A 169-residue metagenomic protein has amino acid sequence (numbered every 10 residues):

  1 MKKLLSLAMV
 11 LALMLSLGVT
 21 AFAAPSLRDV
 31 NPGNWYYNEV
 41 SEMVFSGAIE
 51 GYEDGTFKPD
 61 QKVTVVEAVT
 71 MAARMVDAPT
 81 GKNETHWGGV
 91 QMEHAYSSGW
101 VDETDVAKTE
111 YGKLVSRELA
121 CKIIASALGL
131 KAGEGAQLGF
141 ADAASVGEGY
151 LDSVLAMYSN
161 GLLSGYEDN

Functional and structural regions predicted by a protein language model:
L4-Y37, F45, E50-L119, S126-Y150 (+1 more regions): Feature responds to low-complexity, polar/acidic, surface-exposed segments characteristic of secreted/exported proteins
V154: Catalytic cores of secreted/periplasmic or lumenal enzymes
N160: Short His/Asp/Glu-rich catalytic/ion-coordination signatures at enzyme active sites or charged loops
